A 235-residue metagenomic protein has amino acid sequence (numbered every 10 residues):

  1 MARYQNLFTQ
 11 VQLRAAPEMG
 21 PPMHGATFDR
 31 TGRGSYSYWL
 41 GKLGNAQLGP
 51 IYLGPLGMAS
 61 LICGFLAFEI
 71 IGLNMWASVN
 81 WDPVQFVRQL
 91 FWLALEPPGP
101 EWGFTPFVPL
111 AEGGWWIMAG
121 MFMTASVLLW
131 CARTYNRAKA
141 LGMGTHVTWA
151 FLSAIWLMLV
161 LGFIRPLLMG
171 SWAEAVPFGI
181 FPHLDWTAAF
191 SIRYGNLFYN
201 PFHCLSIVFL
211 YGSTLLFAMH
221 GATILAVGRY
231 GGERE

Functional and structural regions predicted by a protein language model:
M1-C63, F86-P100: N-terminal juxtamembrane cytosolic/stromal segments of multi-pass membrane proteins
G34-G44, L48, W81-L90, P98-G103 (+2 more regions): Cytoplasmic membrane-interface regions of multi-pass membrane proteins
G54-T134: Core alpha-helical transmembrane segments of integral membrane proteins
G57-V79, W149-S171, V208-L215: Hydrophobic alpha-helical membrane-insertion segments
W76-F107, P166-F198, R234: Membrane-interfacial helical/loop segments at transmembrane boundaries in membrane proteins
G99-M121, T187-T214: Hydrophobic alpha-helical transmembrane segments
M121-Y135, G142, H146-W156, P166-N200: Long, highly hydrophobic alpha-helical transmembrane signal-anchor segments
A175-G179, R193-E235: Generic detector of multi-pass transmembrane helix bundles and their immediately adjacent loops in polytopic membrane
